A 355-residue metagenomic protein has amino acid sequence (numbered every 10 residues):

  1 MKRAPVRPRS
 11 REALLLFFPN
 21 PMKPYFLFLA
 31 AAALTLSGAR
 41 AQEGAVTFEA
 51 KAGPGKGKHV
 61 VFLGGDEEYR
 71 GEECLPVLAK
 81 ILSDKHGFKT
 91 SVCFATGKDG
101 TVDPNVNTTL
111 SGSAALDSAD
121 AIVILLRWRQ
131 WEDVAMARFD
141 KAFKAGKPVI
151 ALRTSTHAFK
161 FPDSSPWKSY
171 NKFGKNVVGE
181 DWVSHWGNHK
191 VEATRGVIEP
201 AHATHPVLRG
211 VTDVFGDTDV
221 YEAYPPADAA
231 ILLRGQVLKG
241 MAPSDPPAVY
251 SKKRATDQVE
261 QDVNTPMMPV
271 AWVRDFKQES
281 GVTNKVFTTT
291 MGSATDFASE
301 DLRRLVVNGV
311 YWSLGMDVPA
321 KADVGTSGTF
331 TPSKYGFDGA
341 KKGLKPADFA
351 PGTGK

Functional and structural regions predicted by a protein language model:
P8-F28: Bacterial N-terminal signal peptides that target proteins for export
L27-S37: Bacterial N-terminal signal peptides
Q42-G55, C74, D84-K85, M241 (+1 more regions): Extracellular ligand-binding/catalytic regions of CAZymes and related secreted enzymes and adhesion modules
K56-G57, L152-S251, A322-K355: An acidic, glycine-rich "communication" segment
H59-G65, A115-S164, T289: Short alpha-beta junction capping motif
G65-K80: Glycine- and acidic-residue-enriched helix-capping/strand-helix junction motifs
F88-T101: A short beta-strand-loop structural module common to alpha/beta enzyme folds
D99-A114: Glycine-rich, highly charged phosphate/nucleotide-binding loops
